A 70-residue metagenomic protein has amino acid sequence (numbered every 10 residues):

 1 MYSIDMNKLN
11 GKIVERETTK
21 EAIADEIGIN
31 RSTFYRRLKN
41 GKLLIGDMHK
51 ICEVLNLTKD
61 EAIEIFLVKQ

Functional and structural regions predicted by a protein language model:
M1-T19: A short, Lys/Arg-rich alpha-helix, primarily the initiator
V14, K39-L43, L67: Residue-level detection of the helix-turn-helix DNA-binding "recognition helix"
A22-A24, I51: Short alpha-helical "recognition helix" segments of helix-turn-helix
E26, R37, I65: Residues in the recognition helix of alpha-helical DNA-binding motifs
I29-L43: Recognition helix of helix-turn-helix/homeodomain-like DNA-binding domains that insert into the DNA major groove
D47-E61: DNA major-groove recognition helix of helix-turn-helix/homeodomain DNA-binding modules
I63-Q70: Short amphipathic recognition helices of helix-turn-helix/homeodomain-type DNA-binding modules
